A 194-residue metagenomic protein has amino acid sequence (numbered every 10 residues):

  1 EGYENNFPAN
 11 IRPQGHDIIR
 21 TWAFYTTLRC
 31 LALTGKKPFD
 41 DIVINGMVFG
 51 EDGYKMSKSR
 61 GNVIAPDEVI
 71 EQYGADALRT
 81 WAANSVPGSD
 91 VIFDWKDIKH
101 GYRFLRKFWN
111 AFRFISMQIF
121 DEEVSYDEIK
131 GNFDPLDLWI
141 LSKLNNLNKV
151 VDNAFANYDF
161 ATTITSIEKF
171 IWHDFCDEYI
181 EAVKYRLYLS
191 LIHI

Functional and structural regions predicted by a protein language model:
G2, N6-D17: A short glycine/serine-rich beta->alpha loop
P13-Q14, I18, P135, W139: Short, surface-exposed alpha-helical recognition segments that flank or form part of ligand/macromolecule-binding
H16-F24, Y54-K58: Short linear motifs at secondary-structure transitions and domain/linker junctions
I19-G35: Metal-dependent nuclease catalytic cores in nucleic-acid-processing enzymes, especially RNase H-like/related
K36-L191: Long, charged, mostly alpha-helical binding arms that flank functional sites
